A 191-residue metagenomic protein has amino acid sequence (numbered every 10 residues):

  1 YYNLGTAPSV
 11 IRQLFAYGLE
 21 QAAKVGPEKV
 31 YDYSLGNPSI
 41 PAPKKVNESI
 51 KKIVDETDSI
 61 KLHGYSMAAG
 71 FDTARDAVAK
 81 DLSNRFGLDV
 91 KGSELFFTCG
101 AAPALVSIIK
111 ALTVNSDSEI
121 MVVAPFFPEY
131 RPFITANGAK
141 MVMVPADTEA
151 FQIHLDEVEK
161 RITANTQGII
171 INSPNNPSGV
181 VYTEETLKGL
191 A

Functional and structural regions predicted by a protein language model:
L4-G100: N-terminal small-domain helix-loop-helix segment of the aminotransferase-like
I60-A191: Conserved core of the PLP fold type I
